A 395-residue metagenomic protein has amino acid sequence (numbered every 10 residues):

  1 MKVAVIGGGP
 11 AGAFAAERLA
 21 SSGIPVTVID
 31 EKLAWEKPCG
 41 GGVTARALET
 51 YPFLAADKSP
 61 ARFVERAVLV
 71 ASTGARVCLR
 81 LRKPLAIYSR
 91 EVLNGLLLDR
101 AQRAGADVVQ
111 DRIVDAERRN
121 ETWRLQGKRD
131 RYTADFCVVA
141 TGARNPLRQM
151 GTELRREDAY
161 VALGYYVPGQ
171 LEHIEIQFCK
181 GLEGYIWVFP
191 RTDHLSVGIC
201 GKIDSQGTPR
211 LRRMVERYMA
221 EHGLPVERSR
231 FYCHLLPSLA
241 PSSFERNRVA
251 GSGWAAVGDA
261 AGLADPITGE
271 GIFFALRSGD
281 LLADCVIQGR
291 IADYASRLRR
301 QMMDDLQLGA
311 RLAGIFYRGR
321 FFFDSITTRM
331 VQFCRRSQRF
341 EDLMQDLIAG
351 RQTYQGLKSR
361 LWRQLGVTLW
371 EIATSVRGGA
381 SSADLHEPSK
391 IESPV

Functional and structural regions predicted by a protein language model:
M1-G9: Beta1/beta-strand and adjacent pyrophosphate-binding region of the FAD-binding site in flavoprotein oxidoreductases
V3, I24-V26, C137, I174: Hydrophobic anchor at the start of a short beta-strand that flanks the dinucleotide cofactor-binding loop
G8, R100-S229: Predominantly flavin-linked oxidoreductase catalytic cores and closely associated redox partners
G12-A13: N-terminal Rossmann-fold NAD(P) dinucleotide-binding loop
A20-C39: Glycine-rich FAD pyrophosphate-binding loop
V43-L96: A conserved beta-strand/loop capping segment in the N-terminal third of enzymes that catalyze redox or closely related
D115, R131, S205-C285, A292-Y294: FAD/FMN-dependent oxidoreductases across multiple families
D284-V395: C-terminal helical "tail/cap" subdomain of flavin- and related membrane-associated enzymes
